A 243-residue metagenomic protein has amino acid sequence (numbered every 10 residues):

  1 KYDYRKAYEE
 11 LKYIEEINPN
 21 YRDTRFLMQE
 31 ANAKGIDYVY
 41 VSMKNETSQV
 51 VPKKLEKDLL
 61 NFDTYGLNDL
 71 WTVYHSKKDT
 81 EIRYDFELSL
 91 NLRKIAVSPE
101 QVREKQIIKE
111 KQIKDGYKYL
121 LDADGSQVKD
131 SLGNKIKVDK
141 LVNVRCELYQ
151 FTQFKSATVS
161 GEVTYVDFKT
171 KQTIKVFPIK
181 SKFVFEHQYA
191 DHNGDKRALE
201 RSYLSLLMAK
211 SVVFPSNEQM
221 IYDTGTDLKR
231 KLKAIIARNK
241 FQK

Functional and structural regions predicted by a protein language model:
K1, L27-K53: Alpha-helical linker/edge segments of TPR/alpha-solenoid repeat scaffolds and analogous pre-/post-domain helices
K1-F26, E30-K34, G125, G133-K243: C-terminal/domain-edge helix-coil "capping" segments
V39, D69-W71: A short, amphipathic edge element
S42, V73-E110, K114-Y117, D130-D139 (+3 more regions): A short, hydrophobic beta-strand-centered structural micro-motif
K54-L60, W71: Membrane-inserting hydrophobic helices used for pore formation or membrane fusion
D115-D124, E186: Short, cationic low-complexity segments
